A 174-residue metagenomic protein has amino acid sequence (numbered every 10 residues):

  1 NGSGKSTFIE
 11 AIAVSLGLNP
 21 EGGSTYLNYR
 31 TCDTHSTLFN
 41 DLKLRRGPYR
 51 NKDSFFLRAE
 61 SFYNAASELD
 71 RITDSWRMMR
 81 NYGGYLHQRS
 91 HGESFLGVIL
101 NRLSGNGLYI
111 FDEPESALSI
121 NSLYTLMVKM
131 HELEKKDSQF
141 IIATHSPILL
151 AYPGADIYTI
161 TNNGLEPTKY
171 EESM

Functional and structural regions predicted by a protein language model:
G2-G4: ATP-binding Walker
T7-R71: ABC ATPase nucleotide-binding domain signature region
E10-I12, D33-T37, R45, R77 (+2 more regions): Catalytic phosphate/metal-binding cores of nucleic-acid and nucleotide-processing enzymes, i.e., regions that mediate
A66-R89: Conserved P-loop NTPase mechanochemical-coupling segment
R89-E113, N121-L133: GG-anchored amphipathic helix commonly corresponding to the ABC/SMC/Rad50 NBD signature/C-loop
I110-D112, Q139-T144: Structural recognition of the conserved hydrophobic beta-strand(s) that form the central parallel beta-sheet of P-loop
N121-Q139, S146-M174: C-terminal lobe/lid and adjacent interdomain/linker elements of RecA-like ASCE P-loop ATPase modules
